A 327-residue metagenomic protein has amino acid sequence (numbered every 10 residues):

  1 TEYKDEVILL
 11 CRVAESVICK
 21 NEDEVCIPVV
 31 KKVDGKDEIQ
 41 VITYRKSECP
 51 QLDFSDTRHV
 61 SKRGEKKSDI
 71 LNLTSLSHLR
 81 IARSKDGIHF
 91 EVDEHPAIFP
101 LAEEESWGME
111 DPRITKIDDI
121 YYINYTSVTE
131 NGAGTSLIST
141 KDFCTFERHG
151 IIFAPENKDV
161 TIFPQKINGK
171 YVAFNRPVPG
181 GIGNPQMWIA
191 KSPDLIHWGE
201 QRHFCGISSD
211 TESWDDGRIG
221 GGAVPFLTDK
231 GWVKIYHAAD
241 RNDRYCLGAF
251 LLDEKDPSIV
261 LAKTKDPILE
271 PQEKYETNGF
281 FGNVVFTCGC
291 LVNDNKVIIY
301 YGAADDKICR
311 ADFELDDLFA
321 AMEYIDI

Functional and structural regions predicted by a protein language model:
E2-W107, T115-T161, Q165-G217, L227-F280 (+1 more regions): Beta-rich carbohydrate-recognition and catalytic domains
P112-R113, T161-P164, G222-V224, V285-V292: Beta-rich, blade/repeat-based domains predominating in secreted/periplasmic proteins but also intracellular
